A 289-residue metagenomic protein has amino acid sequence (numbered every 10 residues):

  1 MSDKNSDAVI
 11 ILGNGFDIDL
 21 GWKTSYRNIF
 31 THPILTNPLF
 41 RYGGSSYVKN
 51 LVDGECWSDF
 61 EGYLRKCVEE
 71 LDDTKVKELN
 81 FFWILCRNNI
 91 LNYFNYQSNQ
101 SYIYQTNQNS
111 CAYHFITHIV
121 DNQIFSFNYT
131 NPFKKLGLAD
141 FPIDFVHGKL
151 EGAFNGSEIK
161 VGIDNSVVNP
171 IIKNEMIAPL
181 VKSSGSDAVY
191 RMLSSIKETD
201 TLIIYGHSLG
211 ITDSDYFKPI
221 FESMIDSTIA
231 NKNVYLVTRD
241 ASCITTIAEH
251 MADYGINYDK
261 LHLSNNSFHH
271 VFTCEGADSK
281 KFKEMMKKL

Functional and structural regions predicted by a protein language model:
S2-V9, N14-T201, H207-L289: Conserved catalytic-core helix/loop/strand module for nucleotide-ribose chemistry
